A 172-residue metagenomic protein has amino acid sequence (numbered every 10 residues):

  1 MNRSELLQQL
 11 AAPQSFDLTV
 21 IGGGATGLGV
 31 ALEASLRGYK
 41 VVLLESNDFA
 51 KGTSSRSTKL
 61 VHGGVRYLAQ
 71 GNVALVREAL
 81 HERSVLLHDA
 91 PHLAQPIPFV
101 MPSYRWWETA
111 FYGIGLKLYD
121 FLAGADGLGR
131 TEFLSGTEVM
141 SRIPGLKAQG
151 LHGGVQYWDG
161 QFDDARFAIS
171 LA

Functional and structural regions predicted by a protein language model:
M1-L18, L32-R37: Extreme N-terminal leader/targeting segments of oxidoreductases
A11-T26, V42: Beta1/beta-strand and adjacent pyrophosphate-binding region of the FAD-binding site in flavoprotein oxidoreductases
I21-G24, E45, S135, W158: A secondary-structure boundary/capping signal
G29: Short alpha-helical segment within the catalytic ATP-binding CA
S35-R56: Glycine-rich FAD pyrophosphate-binding loop
D48-S55, Q70, A74, F162: Alpha-helix capping and helix-loop boundary segments enriched in small/acidic/polar residues
T58-R142: Dinucleotide-binding Rossmann-like beta1-alpha1 core, especially the glycine-rich loop that anchors the ADP
D120-R130, M140-A172: Helix-loop-beta segment of a Rossmann-like dinucleotide-binding subdomain
